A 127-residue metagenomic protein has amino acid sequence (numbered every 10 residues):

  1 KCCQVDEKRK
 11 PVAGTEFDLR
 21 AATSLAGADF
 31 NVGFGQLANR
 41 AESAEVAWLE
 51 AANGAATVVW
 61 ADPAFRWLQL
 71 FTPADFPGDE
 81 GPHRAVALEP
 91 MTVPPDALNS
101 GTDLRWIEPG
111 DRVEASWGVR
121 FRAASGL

Functional and structural regions predicted by a protein language model:
K1-A64: Active-site/ligand-binding surface loops and adjacent short beta/alpha elements that line catalytic pockets across
G35-A38, F71-T72, E89-T92, N99 (+1 more regions): Generic, ordered loop/turn and secondary-structure boundary motif
S43, R112-E114, L127: A long-range scaffold signal marking pre-active-site subdomains of enzyme folds
V46-W48, A87, E114-G118: Beta-strand secondary-structure signal
W48-P95: Glycine-rich active-site loops that engage anionic ligands at enzyme catalytic sites
L98, F121-L127: Short, Lys/Arg- and Gly-enriched loop/turn segments at beta-strand edges
W106-A123: Short Pro-Gly-centered flexible turn/kink motifs
